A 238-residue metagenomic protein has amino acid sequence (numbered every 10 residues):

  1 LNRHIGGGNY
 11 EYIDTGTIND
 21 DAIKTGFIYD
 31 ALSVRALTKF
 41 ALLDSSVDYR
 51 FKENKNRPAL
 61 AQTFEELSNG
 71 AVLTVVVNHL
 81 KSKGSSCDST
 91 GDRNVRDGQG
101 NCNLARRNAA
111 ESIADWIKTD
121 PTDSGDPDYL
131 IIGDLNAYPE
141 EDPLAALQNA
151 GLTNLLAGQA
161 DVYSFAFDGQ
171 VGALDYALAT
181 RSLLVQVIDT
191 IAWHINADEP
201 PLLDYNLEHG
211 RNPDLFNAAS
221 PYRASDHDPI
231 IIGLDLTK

Functional and structural regions predicted by a protein language model:
L1-K238: Divalent cation-coordinating acidic motifs and surrounding scaffolds that mediate Ca2+/Mg2+/Mn2+/Zn2+-dependent binding
